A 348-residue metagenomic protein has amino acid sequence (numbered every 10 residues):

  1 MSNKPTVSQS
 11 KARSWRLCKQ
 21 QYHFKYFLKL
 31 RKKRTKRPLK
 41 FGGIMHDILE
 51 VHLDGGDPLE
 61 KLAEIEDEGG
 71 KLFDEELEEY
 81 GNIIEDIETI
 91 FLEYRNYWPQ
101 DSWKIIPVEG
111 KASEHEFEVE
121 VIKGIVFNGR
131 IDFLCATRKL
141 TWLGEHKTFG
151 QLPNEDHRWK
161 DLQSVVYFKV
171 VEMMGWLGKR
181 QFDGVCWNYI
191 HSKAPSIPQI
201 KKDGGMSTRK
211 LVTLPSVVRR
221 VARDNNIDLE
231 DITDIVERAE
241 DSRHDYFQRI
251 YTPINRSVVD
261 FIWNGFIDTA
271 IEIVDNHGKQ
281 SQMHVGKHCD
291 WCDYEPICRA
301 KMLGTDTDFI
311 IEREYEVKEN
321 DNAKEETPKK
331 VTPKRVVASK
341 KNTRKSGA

Functional and structural regions predicted by a protein language model:
M1-A348: RecB-family 4Fe-4S metal-dependent nuclease core
